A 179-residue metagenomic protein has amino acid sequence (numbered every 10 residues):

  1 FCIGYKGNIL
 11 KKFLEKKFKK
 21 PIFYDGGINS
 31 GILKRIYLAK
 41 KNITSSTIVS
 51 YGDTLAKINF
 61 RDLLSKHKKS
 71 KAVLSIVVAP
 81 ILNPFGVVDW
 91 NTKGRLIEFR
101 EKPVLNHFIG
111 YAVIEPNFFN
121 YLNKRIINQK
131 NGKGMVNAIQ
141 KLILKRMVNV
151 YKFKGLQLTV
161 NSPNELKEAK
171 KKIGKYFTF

Functional and structural regions predicted by a protein language model:
F1, V49, L74-V77, V150: Structural beta-sheet core signal
F1-Y51, D62, S162: Conserved N-terminal catalytic core of the sugar/cofactor nucleotidyltransferase
I9-F13, N59, Y121, E168: Phosphate- and divalent-cation-binding pockets in alpha/beta enzyme and binding domains that engage nucleotide-derived
K16-K19, A39, K66-K68, W90-R95 (+1 more regions): Short, hinge-like loop/turn segments at secondary-structure boundaries
I48, L55, L64, L82 (+1 more regions): Catalytic-core segments of class I nucleotidyltransferases/pyrophosphorylases that form NMP-activated intermediates
I58-F85: Conserved donor-nucleotide/metal-binding helix-loop-beta segment in metal-dependent transferases, i.e., the alpha-helix
V88-W90, V150: A structural signal for short hydrophobic beta-strand segments in well-ordered beta-sheet cores
